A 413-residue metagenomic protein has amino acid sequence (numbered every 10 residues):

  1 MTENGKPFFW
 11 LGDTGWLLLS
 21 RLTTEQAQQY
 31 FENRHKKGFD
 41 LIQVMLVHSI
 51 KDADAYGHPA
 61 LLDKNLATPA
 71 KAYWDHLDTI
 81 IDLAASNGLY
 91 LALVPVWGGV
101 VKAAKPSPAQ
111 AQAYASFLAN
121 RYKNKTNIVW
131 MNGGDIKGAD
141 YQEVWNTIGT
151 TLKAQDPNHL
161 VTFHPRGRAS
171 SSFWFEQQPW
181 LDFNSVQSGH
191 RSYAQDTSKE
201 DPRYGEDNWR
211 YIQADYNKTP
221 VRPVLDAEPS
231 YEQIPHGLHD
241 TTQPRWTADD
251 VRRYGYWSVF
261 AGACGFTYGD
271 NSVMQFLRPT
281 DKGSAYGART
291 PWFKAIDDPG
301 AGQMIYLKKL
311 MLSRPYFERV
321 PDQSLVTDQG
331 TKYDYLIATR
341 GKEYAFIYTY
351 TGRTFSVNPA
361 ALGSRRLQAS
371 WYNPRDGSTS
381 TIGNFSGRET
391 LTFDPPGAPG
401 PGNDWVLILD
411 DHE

Functional and structural regions predicted by a protein language model:
M1-Q195, P202, E206-D207: Active-site mouth of glycoside hydrolases
K6, P220-V224, E232-P235, T247-G383 (+1 more regions): Aromatic- and carboxylate-lined catalytic core of secreted/periplasmic carbohydrate-active enzymes
L11, G383-F385: Short hydrophobic alpha-helix segments
E32, L118-N120, S171-F175, Q213-D215 (+3 more regions): Short, flexible, glycine/charge-rich loop motifs used to bind or transfer phosphoryl groups or to couple energy/partner
G98, K137, H159, R168 (+4 more regions): Residue-level detector of flexible, active-site-proximal loop/helix-junction positions within diverse enzyme catalytic
A103-L118, Q243-W246, G283-Y286, F293-K294: Short, electropositive alpha-helical surface patch
P157, Q178-L277: Catalytic-core region of carbohydrate-active enzymes that cleave or remodel glycosidic bonds
E389-L391: Short strand-edge motifs at loop-to-beta-strand transitions and within beta-strands of extracellular beta-rich domains
